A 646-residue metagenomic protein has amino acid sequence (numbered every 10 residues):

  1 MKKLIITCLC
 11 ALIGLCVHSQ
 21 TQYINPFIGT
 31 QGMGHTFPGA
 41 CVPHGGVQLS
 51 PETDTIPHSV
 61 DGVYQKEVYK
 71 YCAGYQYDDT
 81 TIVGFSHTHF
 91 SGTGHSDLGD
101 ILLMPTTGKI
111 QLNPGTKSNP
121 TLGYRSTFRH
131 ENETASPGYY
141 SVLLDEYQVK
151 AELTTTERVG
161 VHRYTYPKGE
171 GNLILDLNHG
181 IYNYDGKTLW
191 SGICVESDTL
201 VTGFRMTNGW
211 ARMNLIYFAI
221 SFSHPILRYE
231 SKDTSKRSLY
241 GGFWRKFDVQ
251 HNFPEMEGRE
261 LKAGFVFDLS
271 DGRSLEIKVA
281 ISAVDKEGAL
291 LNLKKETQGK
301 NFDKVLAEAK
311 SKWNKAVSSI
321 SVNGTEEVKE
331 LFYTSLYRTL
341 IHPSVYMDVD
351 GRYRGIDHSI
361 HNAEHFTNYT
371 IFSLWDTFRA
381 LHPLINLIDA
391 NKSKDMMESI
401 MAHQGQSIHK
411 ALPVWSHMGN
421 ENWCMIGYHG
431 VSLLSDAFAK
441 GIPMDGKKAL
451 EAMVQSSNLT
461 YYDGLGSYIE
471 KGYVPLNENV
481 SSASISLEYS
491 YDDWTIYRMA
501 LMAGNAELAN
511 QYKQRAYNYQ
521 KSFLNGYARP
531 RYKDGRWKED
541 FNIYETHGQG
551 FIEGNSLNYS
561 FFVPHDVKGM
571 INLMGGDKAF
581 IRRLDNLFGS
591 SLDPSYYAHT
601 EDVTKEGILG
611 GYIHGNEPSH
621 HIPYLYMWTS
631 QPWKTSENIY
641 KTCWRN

Functional and structural regions predicted by a protein language model:
M1, S19: Nuclease and nuclease-like effector domains acting on nucleic acids or nucleotide cofactors
K2-C8: Sec-dependent signal peptide recognition, specifically the positively charged N-region followed immediately by
L9-C10, V345: Enrichment for repetitive, rod-forming helical segments
C10-H18: Hydrophobic h-region of N-terminal signal peptides that target proteins for export in Gram-negative bacteria
Q20-H382, N386-L487, A500-K521, A528-N558 (+2 more regions): Accessory carbohydrate-recognition regions in carbohydrate-active enzymes
D492-D493, S619: TPR repeat positional signature
